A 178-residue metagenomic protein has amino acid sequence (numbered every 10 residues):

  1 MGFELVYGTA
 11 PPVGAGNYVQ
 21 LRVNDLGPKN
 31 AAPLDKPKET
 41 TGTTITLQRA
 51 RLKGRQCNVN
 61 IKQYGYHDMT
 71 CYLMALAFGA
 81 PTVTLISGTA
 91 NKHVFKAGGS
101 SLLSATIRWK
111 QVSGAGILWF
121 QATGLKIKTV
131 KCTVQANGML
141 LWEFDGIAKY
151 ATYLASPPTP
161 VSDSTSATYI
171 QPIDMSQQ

Functional and structural regions predicted by a protein language model:
M1-Q178: Signature of extracytoplasmic/envelope-associated structural regions
